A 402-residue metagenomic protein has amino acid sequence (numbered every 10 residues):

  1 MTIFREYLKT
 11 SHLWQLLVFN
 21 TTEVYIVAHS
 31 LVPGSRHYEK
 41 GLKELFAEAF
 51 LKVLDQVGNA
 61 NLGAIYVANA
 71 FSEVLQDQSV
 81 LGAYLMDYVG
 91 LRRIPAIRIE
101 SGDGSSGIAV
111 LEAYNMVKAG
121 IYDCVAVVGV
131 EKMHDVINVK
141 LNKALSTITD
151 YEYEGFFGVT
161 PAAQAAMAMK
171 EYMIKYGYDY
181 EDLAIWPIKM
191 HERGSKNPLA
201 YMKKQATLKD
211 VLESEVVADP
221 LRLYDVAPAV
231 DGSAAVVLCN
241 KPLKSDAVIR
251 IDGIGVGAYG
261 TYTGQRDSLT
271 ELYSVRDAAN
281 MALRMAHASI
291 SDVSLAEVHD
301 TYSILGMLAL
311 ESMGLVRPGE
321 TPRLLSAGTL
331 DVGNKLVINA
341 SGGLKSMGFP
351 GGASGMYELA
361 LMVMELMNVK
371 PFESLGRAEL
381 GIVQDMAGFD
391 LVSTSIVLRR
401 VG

Functional and structural regions predicted by a protein language model:
F4-A96, K118, V130-P228, A234-A235 (+4 more regions): Conserved "HGTGT" condensation-loop signature of ketosynthase/thiolase-family condensing enzymes that catalyze
I97-D103: Short beta->alpha junction loops
S106: Short conserved active-site loop signatures built around small residues
N115-V127: Hydrophobic or amphipathic alpha-helical targeting/insertion segments
G351: Short glycine/threonine-rich catalytic loop with a Thr-x-Gly-x-Asp
